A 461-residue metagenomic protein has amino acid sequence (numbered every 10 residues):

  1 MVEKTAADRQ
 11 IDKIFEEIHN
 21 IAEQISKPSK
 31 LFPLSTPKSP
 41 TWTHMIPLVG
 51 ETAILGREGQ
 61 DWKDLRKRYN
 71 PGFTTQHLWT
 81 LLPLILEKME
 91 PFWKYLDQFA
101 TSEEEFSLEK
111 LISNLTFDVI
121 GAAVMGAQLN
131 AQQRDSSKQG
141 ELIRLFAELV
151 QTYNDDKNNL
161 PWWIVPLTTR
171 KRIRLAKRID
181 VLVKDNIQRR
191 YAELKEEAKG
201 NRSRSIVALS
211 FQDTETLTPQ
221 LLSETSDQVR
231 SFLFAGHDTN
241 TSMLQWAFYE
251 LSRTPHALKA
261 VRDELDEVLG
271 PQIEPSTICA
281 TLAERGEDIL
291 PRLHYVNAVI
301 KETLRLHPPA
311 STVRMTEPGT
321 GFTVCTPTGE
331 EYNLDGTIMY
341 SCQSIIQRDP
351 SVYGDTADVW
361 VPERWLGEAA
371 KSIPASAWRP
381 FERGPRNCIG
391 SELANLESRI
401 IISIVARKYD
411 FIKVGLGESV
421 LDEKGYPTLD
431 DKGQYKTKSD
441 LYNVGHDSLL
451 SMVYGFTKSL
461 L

Functional and structural regions predicted by a protein language model:
A6, E16, N20-L84, I112 (+4 more regions): Cytochrome P450 substrate-recognition site 1
P37-T43, T80-L244, A260, L265 (+2 more regions): Cytochrome P450 heme-thiolate monooxygenase catalytic core
T75-L78, D288-P291, G390: Conserved, non-catalytic sequence blocks in retroelement Pol enzymes and Pol-derived host proteins
L86, K138-R144, N201, S252-A310 (+2 more regions): Cytochrome P450 I-helix active-site segment
K94, P255-A257, P374, S391-S448: Cytochrome P450 heme-binding "Cys pocket" and the immediately downstream C-terminal segment
T239-S252, I401: Short, small-residue alpha-helix embedded
V261, T303, G336, W360 (+2 more regions): Hydrophobic, well-ordered secondary-structure elements that form the walls of internal hydrophobic environments
S341-A369: Conserved cytochrome P450 K-helix/beta-meander segment immediately N-terminal to the heme-binding cysteine loop
